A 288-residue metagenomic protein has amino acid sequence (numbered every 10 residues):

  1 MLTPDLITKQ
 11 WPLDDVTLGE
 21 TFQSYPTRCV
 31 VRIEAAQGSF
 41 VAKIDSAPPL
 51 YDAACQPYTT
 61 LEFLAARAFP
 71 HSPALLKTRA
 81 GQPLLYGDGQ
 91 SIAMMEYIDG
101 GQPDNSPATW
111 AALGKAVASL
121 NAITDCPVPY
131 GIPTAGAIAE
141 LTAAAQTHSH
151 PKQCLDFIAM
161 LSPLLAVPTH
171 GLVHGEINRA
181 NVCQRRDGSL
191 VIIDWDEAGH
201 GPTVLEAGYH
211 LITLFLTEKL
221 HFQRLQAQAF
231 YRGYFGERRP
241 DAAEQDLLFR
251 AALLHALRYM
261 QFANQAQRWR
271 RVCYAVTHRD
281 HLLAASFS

Functional and structural regions predicted by a protein language model:
L2-K9, D125-G175, R185-D187: An alpha-helical support segment within catalytic cores of ATP-dependent transferases
G19-S24: Protein kinase glycine-rich loop
P26-A36, V41-A42, L75, A159-L205: Active-site acidic catalytic loop and adjacent metal/ATP-binding pocket of ATP-dependent phosphoryl transfer enzymes
I44-D88, D104-L113: A conserved alpha-helical element in kinase catalytic cores
D88-G100: Conserved short submotifs of the Hanks-type protein kinase catalytic core that shape the nucleotide-binding pocket
G100-G131: Conserved kinase catalytic-core helix
V204-R239, L253-R270: Active-site activation/catalytic loop segments of kinase-like enzymes and analogous catalytic loops in related
Y259-S288: ATP/Mg2+ or Mg2+-diphosphate-binding catalytic cores that bind nucleotide phosphates or diphosphates via glycine-rich
